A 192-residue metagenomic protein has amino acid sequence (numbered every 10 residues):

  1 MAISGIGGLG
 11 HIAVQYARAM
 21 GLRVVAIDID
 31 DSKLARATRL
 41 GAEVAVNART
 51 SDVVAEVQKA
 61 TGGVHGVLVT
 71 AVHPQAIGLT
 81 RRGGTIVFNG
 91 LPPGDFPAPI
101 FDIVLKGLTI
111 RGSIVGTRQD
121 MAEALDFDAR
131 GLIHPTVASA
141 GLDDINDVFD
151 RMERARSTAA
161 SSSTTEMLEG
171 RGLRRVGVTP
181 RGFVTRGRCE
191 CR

Functional and structural regions predicted by a protein language model:
A2-I3, F88: Hydrophobic Val/Ile/Leu positions in short beta-strands of Rossmann-like dinucleotide-binding domains
I3-I6, Y16-Q75: Adenosine-nucleotide cofactor-binding segment
G5-L9, L91: Glycine-rich Rossmann-fold phosphate-binding loop(s) that bind the pyrophosphate of adenine dinucleotide cofactors
T80-R82: Helix-to-beta-strand junctions that scaffold the AdoMet/dcAdoMet cofactor pocket in Class I SAM-dependent enzymes
G84-T85, T109: Short glycine-centered segments of the SAM/dcSAM-binding site in methyltransferase folds
G90-G107, T117-D126: Rossmann-fold NAD(P)-binding glycine/threonine-rich loop
R118-F183: C-terminal hydrophobic helical "lid"/dimerization subdomain of Rossmann-like NAD(P)H-dependent oxidoreductases
C189-C191: Cysteine-centered motifs
